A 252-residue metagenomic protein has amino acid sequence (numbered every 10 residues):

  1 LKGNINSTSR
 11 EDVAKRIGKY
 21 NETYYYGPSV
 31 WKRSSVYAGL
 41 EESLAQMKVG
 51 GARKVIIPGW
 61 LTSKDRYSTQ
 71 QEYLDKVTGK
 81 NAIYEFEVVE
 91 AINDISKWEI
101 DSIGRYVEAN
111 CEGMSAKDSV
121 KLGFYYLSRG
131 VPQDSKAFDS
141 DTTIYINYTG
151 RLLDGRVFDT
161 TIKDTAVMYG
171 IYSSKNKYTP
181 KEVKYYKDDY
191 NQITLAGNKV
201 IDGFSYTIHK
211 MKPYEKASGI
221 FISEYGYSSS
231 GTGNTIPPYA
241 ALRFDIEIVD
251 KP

Functional and structural regions predicted by a protein language model:
L1-P252: Cross-family detector of peptidyl-prolyl cis-trans isomerase
